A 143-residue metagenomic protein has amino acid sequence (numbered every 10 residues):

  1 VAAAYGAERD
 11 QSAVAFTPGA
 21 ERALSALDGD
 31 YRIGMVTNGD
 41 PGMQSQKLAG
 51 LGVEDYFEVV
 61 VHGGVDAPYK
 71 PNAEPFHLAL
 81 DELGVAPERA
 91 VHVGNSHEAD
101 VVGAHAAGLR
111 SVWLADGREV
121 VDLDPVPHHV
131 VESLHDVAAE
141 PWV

Functional and structural regions predicted by a protein language model:
V1-Y5: A metal-dependent, Asp-based hydrolase signature
A7-I33: Short, acidic loop-to-helix structural element flanking the phosphoryl-transfer center in phosphate-processing enzymes
D10-V14, N38-G39, P68: Short, flexible loop segments at the rims of nucleotide/cofactor-binding pockets, characterized by
F16, T37, V93: Charged, low-complexity surface patches
S25, R32, D40-P41, S45-V143: Asp-based, Mg2+/Mn2+-dependent phosphohydrolase catalytic module
